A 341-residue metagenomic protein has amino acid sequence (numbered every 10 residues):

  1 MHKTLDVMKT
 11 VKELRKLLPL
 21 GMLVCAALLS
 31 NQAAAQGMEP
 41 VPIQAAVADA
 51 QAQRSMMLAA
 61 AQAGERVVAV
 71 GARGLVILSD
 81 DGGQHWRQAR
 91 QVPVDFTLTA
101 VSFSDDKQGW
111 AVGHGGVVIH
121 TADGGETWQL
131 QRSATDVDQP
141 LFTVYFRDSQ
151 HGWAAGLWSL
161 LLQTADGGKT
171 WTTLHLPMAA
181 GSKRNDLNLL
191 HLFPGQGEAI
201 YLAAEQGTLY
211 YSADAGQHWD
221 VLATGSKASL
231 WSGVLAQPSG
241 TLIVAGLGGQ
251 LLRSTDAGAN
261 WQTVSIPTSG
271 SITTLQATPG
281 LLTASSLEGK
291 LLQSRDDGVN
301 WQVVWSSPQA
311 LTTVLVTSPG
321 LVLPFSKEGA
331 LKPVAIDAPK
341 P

Functional and structural regions predicted by a protein language model:
K3-G21: Bacterial N-terminal signal peptides that target proteins for export
K9, G21-M22, K169, A259: A periodicity- and composition-biased signal for non-globular, repetitive helical segments
A34-P341: Residue-level hotspots at or immediately adjacent to binding/recognition sites across diverse folds
